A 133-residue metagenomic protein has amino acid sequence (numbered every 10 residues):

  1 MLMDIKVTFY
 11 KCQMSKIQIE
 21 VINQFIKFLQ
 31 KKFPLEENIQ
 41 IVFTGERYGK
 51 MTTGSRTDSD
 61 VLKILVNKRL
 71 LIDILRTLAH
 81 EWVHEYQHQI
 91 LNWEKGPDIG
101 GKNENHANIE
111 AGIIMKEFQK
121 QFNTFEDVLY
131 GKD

Functional and structural regions predicted by a protein language model:
L2-C12: Acidic/histidine-rich, surface-exposed loop or edge segments in extracytoplasmic proteins
I5, E46-Y48, W93: Membrane-anchoring alpha-helices and their flanking helix-loop junctions
T8, I39-T44: General small-molecule cofactor/ligand-binding pocket signal
S15-E37: Zn2+-dependent metallopeptidase catalytic core
I26, Q119, E126-D133: Polar low-complexity intrinsically disordered regions
T44-I72, E85, Q89: Active-site scaffold of zinc-dependent metalloenzymes
I72-R76, H88-E117, N123-D127: Post-HEXXH active-site segment of zinc metalloproteases
H80, H84: Histidine-centered divalent metal-coordination motifs
